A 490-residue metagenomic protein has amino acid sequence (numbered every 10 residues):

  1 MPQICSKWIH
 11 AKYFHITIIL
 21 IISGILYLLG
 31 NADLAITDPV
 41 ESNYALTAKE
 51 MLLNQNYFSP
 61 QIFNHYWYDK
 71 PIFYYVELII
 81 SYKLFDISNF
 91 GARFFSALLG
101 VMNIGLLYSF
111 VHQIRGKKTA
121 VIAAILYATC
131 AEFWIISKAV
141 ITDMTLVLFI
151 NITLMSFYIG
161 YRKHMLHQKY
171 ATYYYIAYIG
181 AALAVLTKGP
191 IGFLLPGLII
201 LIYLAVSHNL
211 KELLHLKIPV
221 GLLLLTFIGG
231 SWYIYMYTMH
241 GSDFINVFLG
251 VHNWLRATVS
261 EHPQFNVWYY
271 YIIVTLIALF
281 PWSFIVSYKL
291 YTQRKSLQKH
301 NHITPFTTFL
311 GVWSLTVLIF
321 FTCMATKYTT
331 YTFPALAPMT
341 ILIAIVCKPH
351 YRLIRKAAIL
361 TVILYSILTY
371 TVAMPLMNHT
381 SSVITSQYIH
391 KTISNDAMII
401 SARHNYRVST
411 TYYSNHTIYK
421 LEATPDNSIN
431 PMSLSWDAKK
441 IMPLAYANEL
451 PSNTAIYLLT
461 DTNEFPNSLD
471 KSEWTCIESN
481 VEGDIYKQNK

Functional and structural regions predicted by a protein language model:
P2-L353, H416, T424, V481: Membrane-integral, polyisoprenol-dependent glycosyltransferases of the GT-C/oligosaccharyltransferase superfamily
L46, L106, I384, N405-S409: Short Gly/charged-rich anion-binding patches and loops
V76, K289, V408-T410, N467: Phosphate- and divalent-cation-binding pockets in alpha/beta enzyme and binding domains that engage nucleotide-derived
K163-H164, K169, E261, M374-H379 (+1 more regions): Short, flexible loop segments at the rims of nucleotide/cofactor-binding pockets, characterized by
T330, L368-Y388: Hydrophobic alpha-helical transmembrane segments in integral membrane proteins
P334, I389, T410: Hydrophobic, well-ordered secondary-structure elements that form the walls of internal hydrophobic environments
C347-Y370: Signature aromatic-anchored transmembrane alpha helix within multi-pass, membrane-resident enzymes that catalyze glycan
S381-N405, H416-K490: Luminal/periplasmic acceptor-recognition loop/helix of membrane-associated glycosyltransferases
